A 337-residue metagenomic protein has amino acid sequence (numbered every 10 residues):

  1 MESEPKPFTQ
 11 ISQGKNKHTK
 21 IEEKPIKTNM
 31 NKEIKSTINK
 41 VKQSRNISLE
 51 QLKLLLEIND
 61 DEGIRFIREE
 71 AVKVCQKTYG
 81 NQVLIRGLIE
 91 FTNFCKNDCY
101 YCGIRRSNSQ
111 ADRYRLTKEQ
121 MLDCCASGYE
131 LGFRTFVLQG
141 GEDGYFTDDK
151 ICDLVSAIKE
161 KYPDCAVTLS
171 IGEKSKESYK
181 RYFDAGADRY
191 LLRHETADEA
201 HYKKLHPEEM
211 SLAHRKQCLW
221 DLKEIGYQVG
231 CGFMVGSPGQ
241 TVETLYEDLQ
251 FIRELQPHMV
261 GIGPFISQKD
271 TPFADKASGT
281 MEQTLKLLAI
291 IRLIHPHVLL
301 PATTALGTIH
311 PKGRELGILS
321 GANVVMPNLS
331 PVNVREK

Functional and structural regions predicted by a protein language model:
E4-F8, I21-F94: Flexible, acidic/Gly-rich N-terminal and inter-domain linker regions that tether and position cofactor-handling modules
S44, A71, C99, L138 (+5 more regions): Conserved, mostly hydrophobic/aromatic
I47-L49, N59, T78, L285-K337: C-terminal accessory regions of radical SAM enzymes
Y79-Q120: Canonical Radical SAM [4Fe-4S] cluster-binding loop centered on the CxxxCxxC motif and its immediate flanking residues
R86-I89, V137-D148, A200, I266-K276: Glycine-rich, proline-tolerant flexible connector loops at the mouths of alpha/beta enzymes
R106-M121, G128-D149, L154-L219, Q228-V235 (+1 more regions): Core AdoMet radical
Y162, H194, A213-F273, Q283-P301 (+1 more regions): Conserved C-terminal portion of the radical SAM core fold that forms the substrate/S-adenosylmethionine-binding
S175-Y182, P238-F251, T308-L319: Catalytic cores of alpha/beta
